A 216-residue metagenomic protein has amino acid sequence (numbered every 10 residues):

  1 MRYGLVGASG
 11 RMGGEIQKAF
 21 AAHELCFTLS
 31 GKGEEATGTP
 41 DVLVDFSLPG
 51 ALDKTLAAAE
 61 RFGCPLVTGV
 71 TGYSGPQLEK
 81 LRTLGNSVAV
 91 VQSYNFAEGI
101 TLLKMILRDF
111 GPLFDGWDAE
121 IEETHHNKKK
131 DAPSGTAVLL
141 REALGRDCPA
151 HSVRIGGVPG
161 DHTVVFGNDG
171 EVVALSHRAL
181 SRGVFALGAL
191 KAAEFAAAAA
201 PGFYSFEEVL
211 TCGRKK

Functional and structural regions predicted by a protein language model:
R2, V6-P40, D115-K216: C-terminal substrate-binding/catalytic lobe of Rossmann-fold NAD(P)-dependent oxidoreductases
G10-G13, L48, G63: Alpha-helical hinge/cap motifs
C26, L66-T68: Structured catalytic core of nucleotide-sugar glycosyltransferases
E35-D41, E60-R61, G85: Flexible, charged surface loops at secondary-structure boundaries
L43-V44, V67: N-terminal Rossmann-like NAD(P) cofactor-binding module of classical short-chain dehydrogenase/reductase
G50-A57, V70-Q92, T101-F110: Rossmann-fold NAD(P)-binding glycine/threonine-rich loop
G63-P65, K80-A97, F114-A119: Rossmann-fold dehydrogenase core element
T71-Y73, N95-F96, T124-H126: Short, ordered loop/turn segments at secondary-structure junctions
